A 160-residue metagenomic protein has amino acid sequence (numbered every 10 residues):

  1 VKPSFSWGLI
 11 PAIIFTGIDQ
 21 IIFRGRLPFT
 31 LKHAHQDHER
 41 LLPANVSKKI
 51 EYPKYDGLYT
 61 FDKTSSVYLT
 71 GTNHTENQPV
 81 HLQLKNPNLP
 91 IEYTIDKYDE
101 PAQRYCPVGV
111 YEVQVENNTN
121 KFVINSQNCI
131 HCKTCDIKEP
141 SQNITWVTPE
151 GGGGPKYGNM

Functional and structural regions predicted by a protein language model:
V1, I130-T134: Terminal amphipathic helices with adjacent charged low-complexity linkers/tails
V1-Q36: Acidic/histidine-rich catalytic neighborhood
S4-S6, S47, S65-S66, T70 (+2 more regions): Generic serine detector
G8, Q78, G154-P155: Glycine-centered flexibility motif
I18-D19, R24, D37-Y105, G109-V110 (+1 more regions): A glycine-rich dinucleotide-binding beta-alpha-beta segment and adjacent secondary-structure elements that constitute
N86, S126-I130: Secondary-structure transition/turn motif
D96-S126, T134-G158: Iron-sulfur cluster-binding cysteine motifs and their immediate structural context in ferredoxin-like electron-transfer
